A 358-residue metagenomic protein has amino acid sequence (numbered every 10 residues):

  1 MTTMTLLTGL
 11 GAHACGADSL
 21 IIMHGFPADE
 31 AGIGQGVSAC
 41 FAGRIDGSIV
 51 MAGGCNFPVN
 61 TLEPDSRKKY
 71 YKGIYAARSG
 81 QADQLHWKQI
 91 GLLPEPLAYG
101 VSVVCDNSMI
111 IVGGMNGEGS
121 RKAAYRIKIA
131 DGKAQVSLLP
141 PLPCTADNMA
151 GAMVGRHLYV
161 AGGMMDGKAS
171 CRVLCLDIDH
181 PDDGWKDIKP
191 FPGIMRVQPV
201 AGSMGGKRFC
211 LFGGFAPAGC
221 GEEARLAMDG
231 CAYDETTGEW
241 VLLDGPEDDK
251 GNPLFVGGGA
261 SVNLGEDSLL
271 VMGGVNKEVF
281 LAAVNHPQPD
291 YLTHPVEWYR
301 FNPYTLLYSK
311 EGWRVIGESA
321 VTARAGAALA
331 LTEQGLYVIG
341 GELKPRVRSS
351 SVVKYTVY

Functional and structural regions predicted by a protein language model:
M1-G9: Bacterial N-terminal signal peptides
A14-Y358: Kelch-like beta-propeller repeat domains
